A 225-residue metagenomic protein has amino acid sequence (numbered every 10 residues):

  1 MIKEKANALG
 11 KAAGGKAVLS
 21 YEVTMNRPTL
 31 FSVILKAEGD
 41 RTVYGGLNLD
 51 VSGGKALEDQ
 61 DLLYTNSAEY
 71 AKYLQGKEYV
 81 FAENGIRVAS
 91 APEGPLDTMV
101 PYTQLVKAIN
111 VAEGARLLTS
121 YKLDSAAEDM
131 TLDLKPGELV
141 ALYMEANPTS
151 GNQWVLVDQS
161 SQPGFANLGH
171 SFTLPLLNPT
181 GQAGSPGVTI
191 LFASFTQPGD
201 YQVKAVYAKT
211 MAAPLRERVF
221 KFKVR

Functional and structural regions predicted by a protein language model:
M1-L139, T149-S150, F172-F195, V206 (+1 more regions): Compositionally biased intrinsically disordered regions enriched in Thr/Gly
M144: C-terminal active-site-capping segments
N152-Q162: Short Gly/aromatic-enriched secondary-structure transition segments
Q162-H170: Short aromatic-acidic-glycine turn motif
Q197-Y201: Short tyrosine-centred short linear motifs in exposed loops/low-complexity segments
